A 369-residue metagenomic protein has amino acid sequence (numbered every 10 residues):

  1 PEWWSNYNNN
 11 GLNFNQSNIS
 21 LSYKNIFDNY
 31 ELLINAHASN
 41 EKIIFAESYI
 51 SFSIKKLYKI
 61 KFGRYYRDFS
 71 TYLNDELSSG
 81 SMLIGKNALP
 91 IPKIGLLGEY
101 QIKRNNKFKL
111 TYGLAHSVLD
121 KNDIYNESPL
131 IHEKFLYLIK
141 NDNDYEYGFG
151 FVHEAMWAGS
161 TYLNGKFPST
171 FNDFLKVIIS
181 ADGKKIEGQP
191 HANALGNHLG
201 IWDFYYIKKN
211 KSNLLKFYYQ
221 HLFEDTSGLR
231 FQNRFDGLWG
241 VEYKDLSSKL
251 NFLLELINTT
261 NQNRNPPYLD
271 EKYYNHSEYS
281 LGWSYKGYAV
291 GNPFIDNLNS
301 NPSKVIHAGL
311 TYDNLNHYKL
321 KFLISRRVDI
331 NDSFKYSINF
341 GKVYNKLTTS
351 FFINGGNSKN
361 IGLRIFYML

Functional and structural regions predicted by a protein language model:
P1, L32-A38, I60-Y66, L110-V118 (+6 more regions): Transmembrane beta-barrel strands of outer-membrane/channel proteins
P1-E2, I43-F45, Y72-S79, K121-I131 (+5 more regions): Outer-membrane beta-barrel translocator domains and adjoining extracellular loop/strand segments of Gram-negative
P1-N25, A192-G200: Outer-membrane beta-barrel initiation region
W4-N9, N35-H37, S78-I84, D120-Y125 (+3 more regions): Extracellular loop and loop/strand-boundary signature of outer-membrane beta-barrel proteins
Y23-L32, K55-I60, Q101-L110, I139-G148 (+4 more regions): Short loop/turn motifs that connect adjacent beta-strands in outer-membrane beta-barrel proteins
L33-K121, N126, L130-I131, L138-A158: Outer membrane beta-barrel
A115, L119, H132, D142-I207: A conserved mid-domain beta-alpha-beta active-site/ligand-binding segment of alpha/beta enzyme cores
Q189-L369: Outer-membrane beta-barrel pore domains
